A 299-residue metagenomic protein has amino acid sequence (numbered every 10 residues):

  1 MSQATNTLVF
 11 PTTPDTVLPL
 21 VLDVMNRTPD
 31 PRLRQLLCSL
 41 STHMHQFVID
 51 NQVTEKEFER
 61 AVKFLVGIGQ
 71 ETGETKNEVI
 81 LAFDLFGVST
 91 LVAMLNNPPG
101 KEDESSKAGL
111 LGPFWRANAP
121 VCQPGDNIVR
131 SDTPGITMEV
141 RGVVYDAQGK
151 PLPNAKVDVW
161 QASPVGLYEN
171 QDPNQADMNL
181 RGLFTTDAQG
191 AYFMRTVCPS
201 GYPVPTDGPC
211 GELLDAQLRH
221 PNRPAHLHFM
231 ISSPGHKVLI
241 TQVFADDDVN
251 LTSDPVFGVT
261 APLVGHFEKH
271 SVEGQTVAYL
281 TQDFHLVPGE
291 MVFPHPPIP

Functional and structural regions predicted by a protein language model:
S2-P299: Beta-strand-dominated extracellular/periplasmic modules and repeats in secreted or surface-exposed proteins
